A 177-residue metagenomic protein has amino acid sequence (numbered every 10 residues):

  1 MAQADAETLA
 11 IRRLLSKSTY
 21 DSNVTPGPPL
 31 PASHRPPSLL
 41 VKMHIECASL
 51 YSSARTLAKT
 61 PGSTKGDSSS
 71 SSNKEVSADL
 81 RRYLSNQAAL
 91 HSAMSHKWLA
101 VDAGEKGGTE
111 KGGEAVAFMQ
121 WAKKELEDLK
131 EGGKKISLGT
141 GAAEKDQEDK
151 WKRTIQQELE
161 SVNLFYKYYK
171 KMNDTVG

Functional and structural regions predicted by a protein language model:
M1-S52, A58, K65: Amphipathic alpha-helical interface segments within eukaryotic helical scaffold and small GTPase-regulatory domains
T19, P26, A32, T60-G177: Eukaryotic intrinsically disordered, low-complexity segments enriched for acidic and Ser/Thr/Pro residues that serve as
